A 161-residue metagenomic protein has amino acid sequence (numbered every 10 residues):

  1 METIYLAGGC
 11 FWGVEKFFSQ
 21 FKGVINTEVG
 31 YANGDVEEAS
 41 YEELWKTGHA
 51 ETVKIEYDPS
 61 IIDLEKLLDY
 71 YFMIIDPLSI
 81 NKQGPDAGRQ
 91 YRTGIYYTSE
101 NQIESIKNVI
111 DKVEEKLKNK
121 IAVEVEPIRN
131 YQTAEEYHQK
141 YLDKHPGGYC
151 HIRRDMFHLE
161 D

Functional and structural regions predicted by a protein language model:
M1-D161: Flexible coil/turn and secondary-structure edge motifs
